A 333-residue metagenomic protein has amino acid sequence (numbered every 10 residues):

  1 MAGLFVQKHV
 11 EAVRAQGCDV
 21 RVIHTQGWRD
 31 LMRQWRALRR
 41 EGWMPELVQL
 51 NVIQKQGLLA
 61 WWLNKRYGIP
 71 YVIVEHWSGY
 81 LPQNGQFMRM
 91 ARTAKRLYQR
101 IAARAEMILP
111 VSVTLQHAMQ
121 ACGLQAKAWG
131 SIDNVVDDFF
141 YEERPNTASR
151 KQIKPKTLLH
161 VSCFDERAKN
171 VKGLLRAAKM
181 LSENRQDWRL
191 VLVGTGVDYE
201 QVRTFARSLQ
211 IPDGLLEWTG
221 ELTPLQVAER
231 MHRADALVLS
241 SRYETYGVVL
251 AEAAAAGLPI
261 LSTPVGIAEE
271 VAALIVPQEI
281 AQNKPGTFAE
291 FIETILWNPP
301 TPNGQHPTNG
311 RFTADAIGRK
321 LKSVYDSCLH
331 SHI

Functional and structural regions predicted by a protein language model:
A2, P70-V72, G79-I101: Nucleotide-sugar donor phosphate/pyrophosphate-binding loop at the beta->alpha transition of glycosyltransferases
A102, E221-L222, E229-A234: Short alpha-helical donor nucleotide-sugar binding micro-motif in glycosyltransferases
T114, V135: Carbohydrate-associated surface elements
R150-K169, L175-A178, V191: Conserved donor-binding/catalytic core segment of Leloir-type glycosyltransferases
R203-L225: Nucleotide-activated donor-binding/catalytic signature segment of Leloir-type glycosyltransferases, i.e., the conserved
R242: Aromatic "clamp/platform" in nucleotide-sugar-dependent glycosyltransferases that forms part of the donor/acceptor
P259-S262: Short hydrophobic beta-strand element within catalytic cores of glycosyltransferases and related nucleotide-activated
L274-G286, E293-P299: Conserved acidic donor-binding segment of nucleotide-sugar-dependent glycosyltransferases
